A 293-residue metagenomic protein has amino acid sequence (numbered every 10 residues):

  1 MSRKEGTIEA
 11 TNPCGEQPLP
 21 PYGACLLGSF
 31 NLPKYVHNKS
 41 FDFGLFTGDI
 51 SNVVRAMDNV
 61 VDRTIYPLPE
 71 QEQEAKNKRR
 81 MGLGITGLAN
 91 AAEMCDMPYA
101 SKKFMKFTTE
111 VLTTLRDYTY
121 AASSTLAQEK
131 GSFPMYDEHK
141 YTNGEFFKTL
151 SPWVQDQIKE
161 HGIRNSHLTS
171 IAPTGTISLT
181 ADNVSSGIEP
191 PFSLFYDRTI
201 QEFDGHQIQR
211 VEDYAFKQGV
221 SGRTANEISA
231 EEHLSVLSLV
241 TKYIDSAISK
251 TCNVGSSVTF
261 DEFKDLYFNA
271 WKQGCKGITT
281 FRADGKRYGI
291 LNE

Functional and structural regions predicted by a protein language model:
M1-A75, R80, I85-C95, V184 (+1 more regions): Function-dense linear segments that define catalytic or interfacial modules in macromolecule-processing proteins
M1-S2, H139-N143, T149-P152, G222-N226 (+1 more regions): N-terminal start-of-chain detector that recognizes signal peptides and the immediate post-cleavage beginning
E16, M57-D62, G144, Q157-R164 (+1 more regions): Catalytic alpha/beta core of large soluble enzyme barrels
L19, N38-V53, Q73-R80, D96 (+4 more regions): Catalytic cores of large soluble enzymes that bind and process phosphate-bearing ligands
N31-K34, F46-I65, A89-D96, L112-P134 (+5 more regions): Structural signal for hydrophobic packing residues in well-ordered secondary-structure cores of soluble enzyme domains
D49-E72, M97-T174, D182: Internal maturation/activation junctions in enzymes
N77-G84, V111-R116, M135, H139 (+5 more regions): Short amphipathic alpha-helical patches
